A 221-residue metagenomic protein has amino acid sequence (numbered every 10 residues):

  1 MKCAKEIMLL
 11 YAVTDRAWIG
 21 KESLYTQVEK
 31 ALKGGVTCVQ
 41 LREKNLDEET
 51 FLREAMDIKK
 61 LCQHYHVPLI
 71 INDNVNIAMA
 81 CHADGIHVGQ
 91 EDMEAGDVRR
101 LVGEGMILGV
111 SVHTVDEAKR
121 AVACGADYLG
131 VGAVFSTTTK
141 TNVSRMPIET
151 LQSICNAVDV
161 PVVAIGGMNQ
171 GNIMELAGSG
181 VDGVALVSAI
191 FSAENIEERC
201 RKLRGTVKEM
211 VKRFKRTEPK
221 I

Functional and structural regions predicted by a protein language model:
M1-M93, R100-Y128, V143-M146, S153 (+4 more regions): Conserved N-terminal beta1-alpha1 strand-loop-helix module at the mouth
N45, F135-T138: Feature marks short, surface-exposed loop/turn motifs that line or immediately flank catalytic pockets and channel
H82, A133-F135: Active-site beta->alpha loop and helix N-cap motifs at the rims of alpha/beta catalytic domains
M93-G96, T137: A short, polar/charged loop-to-alpha-helix boundary motif
V131, V163-M168, V184-S188: Glycine-rich beta-strand-to-loop/alpha-helix junction loops that act as flexible
T138-T141, A185-L186: Residue-level signal for pocket-adjacent positions within structured domains
S179-G183: Internal alpha/beta core interface subdomains
